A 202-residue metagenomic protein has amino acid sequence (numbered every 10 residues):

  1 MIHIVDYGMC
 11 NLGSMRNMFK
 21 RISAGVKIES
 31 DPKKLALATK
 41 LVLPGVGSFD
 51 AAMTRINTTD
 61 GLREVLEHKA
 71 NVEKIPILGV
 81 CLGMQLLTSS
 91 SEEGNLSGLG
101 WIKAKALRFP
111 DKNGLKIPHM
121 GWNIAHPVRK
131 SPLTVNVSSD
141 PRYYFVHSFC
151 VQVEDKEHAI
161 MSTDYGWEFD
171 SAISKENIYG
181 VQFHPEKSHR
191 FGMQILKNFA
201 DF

Functional and structural regions predicted by a protein language model:
I2-S23, P185-E186: N-terminal beta1-alpha1 ligand-phosphate binding loop
R21-I28, T58-G61, N123-V128, S162-D164: Short gly/ser/thr-rich secondary-structure transition/capping motifs
V26-A36: Short acidic low-complexity segments
L35, H68-V72, A104-F202: Amide-donor transfer/coupling interface in amidating biosynthetic enzymes
L35-L43: Short acidic/histidine-rich motifs immediately flanking catalytic phosphotransfer sites in two-component signaling
G47-H119: Cysteine-nucleophile active-site neighborhood
